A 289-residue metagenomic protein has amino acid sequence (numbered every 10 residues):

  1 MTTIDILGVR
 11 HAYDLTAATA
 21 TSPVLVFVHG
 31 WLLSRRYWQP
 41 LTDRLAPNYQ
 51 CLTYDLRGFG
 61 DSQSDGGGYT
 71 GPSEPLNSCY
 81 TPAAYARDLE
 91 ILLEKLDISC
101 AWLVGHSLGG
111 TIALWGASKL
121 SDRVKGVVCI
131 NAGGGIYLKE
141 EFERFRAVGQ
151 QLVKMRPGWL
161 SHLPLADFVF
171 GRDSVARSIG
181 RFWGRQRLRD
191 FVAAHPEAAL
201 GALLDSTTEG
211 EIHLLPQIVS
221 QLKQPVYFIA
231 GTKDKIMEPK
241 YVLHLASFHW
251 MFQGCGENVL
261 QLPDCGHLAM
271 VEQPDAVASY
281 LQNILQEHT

Functional and structural regions predicted by a protein language model:
I6-V9, D14, T53-V104, L108 (+1 more regions): Active-site loop/oxyanion-hole signature of alpha/beta-hydrolase fold enzymes
L15-G71: Conserved HGGG/HGGXW glycine-rich cap/lid loop of the alpha/beta-hydrolase fold
H29-W31, A101, G105-S107, G231: Conserved alpha/beta-hydrolase "nucleophile elbow" surrounding the catalytic nucleophile
I112-G116: Hydrolases whose catalytic domains are alpha/beta-hydrolase-1, hotdog thioesterase, or metallo-beta-lactamase-like
S118, K125-G158: Flexible "cap/lid" loop of the alpha/beta hydrolase fold
K139-E141, W159-Q221: Conserved alpha/beta-hydrolase catalytic His-Asp/Glu region
Q221-C265: Conserved loop-alpha-helix segment in the C-terminal half of the alpha/beta-hydrolase fold that carries the catalytic
C265-P274, A278: Catalytic histidine-centered segment of alpha/beta-hydrolase-like enzymes
